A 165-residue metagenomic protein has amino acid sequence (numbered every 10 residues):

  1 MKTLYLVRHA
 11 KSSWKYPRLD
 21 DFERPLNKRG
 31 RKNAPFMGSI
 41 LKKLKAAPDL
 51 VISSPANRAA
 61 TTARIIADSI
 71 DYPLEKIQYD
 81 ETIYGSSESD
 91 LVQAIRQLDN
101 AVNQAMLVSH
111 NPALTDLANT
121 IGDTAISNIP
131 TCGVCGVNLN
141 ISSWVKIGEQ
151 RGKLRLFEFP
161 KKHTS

Functional and structural regions predicted by a protein language model:
K2-T3, V7-T82, N128-I129, S165: Active-site-proximal alpha-helix that buttresses catalytic centers in soluble enzyme cores
K11, A56, P112, I141 (+1 more regions): Short, glycine/serine-rich, charged loops/turns that create anion-binding and catalytic segments at active sites
T62-I66, L91, L117-A118: Hydrophobic packing residues within well-ordered alpha-helices of enzyme cores
I83-D99: Short phosphate-binding loop-to-helix
L98-M106, N111-G133: Non-DNA-binding regulatory cores of transcription-related proteins, predominantly C-terminal effector-binding
T124-R155: Domain-level recognition of soluble alpha/beta enzyme cores, biased toward histidine phosphatases/phosphomutases
K153-S165: Charged phosphate-binding loop/patch that engages nucleotide di/tri-phosphates or the phosphate backbone of nucleic
